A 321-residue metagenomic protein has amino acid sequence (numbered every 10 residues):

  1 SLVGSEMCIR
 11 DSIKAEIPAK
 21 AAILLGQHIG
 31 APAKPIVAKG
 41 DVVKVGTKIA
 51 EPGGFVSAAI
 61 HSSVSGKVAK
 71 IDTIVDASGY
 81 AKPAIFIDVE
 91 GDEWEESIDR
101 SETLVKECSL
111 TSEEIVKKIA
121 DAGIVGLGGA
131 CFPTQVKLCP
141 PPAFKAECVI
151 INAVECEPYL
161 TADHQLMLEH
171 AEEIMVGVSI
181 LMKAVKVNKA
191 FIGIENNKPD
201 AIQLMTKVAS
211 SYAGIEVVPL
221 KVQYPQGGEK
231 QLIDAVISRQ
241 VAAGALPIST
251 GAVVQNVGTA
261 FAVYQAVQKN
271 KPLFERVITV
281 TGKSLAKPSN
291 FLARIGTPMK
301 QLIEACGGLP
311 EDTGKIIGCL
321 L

Functional and structural regions predicted by a protein language model:
L2-I9: Short, small-residue-biased leader/transition segments that mark boundaries at the very start of proteins
M7, V37-V43, V75: Acidic, glycine-anchored pre-beta loop/turn
D11-G30, E51, I60-S62: Short beta-strand-turn/beta-hairpin segments enriched in glycine/proline and small hydrophobics that form edge-strand
A38-E51, K70: Short, well-structured beta-strand-loop connectors
G66-V68: Conserved hydrophobic positions within beta-strands
V75-F132, A143, P199, Y212 (+1 more regions): Acidic low-complexity segments
E95-S97, V149-D163, S284: Gly-rich Lys/Arg/Thr-decorated short loops/hinges at beta-loop-alpha junctions or inter-strand turns that position
N188-M299, A305-D312, L320: Hydrophobic alpha-helical positions that pack around
